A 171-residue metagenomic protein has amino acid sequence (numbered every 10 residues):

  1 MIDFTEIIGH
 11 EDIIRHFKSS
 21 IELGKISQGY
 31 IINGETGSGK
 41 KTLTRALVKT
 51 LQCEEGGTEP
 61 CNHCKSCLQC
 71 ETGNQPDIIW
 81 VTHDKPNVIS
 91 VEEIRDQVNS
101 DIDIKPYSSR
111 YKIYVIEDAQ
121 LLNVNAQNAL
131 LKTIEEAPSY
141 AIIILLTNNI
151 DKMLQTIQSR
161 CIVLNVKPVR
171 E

Functional and structural regions predicted by a protein language model:
M1-N125: Clamp-loader machinery-focused feature within the broader ASCE/P-loop NTPase space
T82-D84, I162-E171: Conserved AAA+ ATPase "SRH/arginine-finger" region at the nucleotide-binding site
D103, N128-L145: Conserved catalytic/switch belt of AAA+ P-loop NTPases
E117-A119, L145-I150, K167-R170: A short beta-strand-to-loop transition that corresponds to the Sensor-1 phosphate-sensing loop of AAA+ P-loop ATPases
L122-N123, A137, K152-M153: Catalytic P-loop NTPase motifs of RecA-like helicase/translocase cores
A129-I134, I150-I162: Short regulatory helix/loop adjacent to the ATP-binding pocket of P-loop NTPases
S139, N148, S159, V166: Short, conserved catalytic or interaction motifs in soluble domains
